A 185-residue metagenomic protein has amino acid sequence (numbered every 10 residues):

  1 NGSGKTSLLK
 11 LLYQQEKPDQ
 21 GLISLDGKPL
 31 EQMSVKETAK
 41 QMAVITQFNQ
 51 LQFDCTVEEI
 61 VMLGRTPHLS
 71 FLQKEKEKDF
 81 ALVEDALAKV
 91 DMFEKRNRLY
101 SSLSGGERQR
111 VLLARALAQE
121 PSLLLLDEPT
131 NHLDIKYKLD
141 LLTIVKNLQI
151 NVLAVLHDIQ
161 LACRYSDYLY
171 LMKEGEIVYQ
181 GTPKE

Functional and structural regions predicted by a protein language model:
Y13: Helix-to-loop junction immediately C-terminal to a conserved catalytic motif
G21-P29, T38: Conserved ABC transporter NBD signature motif
M62, E77-K95: Conserved ABC ATPase "signature" region
L99-L103, E107: Conserved ABC ATPase signature
E120: Conserved catalytic motifs of ABC-family nucleotide-binding domains
L124-E128: Catalytic Walker B motif of ABC-type/P-loop ATPase nucleotide-binding domains
